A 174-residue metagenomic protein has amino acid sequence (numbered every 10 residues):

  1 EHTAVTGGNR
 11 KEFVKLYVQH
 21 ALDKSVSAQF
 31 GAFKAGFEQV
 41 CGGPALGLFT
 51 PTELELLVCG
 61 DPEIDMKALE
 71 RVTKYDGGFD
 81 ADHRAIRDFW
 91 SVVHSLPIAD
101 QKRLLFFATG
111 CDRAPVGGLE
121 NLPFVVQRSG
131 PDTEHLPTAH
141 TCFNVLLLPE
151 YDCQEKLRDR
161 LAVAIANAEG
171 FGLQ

Functional and structural regions predicted by a protein language model:
E1-Q174: C-terminal catalytic/scaffold cores in eukaryotic proteins
